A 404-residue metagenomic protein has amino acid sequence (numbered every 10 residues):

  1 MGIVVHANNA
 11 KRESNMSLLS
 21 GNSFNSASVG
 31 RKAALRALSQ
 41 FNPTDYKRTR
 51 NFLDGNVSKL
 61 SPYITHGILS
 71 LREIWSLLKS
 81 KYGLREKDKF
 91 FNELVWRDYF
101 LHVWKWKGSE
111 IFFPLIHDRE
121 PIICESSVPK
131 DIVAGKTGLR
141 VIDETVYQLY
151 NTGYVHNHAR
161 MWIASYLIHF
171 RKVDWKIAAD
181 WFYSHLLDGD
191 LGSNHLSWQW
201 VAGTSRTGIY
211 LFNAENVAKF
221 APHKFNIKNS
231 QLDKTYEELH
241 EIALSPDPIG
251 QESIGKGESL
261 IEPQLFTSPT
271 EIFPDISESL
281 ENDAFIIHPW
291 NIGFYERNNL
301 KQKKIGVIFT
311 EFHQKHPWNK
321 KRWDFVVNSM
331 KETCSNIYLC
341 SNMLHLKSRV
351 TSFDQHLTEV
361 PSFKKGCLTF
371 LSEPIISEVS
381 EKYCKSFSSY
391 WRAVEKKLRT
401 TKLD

Functional and structural regions predicted by a protein language model:
G2-R12, S17-R31, N42-N92, W96 (+6 more regions): Trp/Phe/Arg-rich N-terminal binding region typifying the photolyase-homology
L35, D45-K47, A134: Short, flexible segments with low predicted structural confidence
I64, L69-R72, L77, R85-S268: Active-site-proximal binding-pocket segments
